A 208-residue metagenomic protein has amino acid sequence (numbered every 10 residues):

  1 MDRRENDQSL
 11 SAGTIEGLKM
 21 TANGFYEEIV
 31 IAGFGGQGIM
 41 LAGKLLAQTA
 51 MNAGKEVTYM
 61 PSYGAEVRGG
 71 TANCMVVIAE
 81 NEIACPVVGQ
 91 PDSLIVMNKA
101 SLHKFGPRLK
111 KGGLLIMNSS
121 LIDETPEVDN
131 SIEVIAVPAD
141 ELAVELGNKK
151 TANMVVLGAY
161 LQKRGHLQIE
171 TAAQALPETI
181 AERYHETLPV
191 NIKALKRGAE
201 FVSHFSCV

Functional and structural regions predicted by a protein language model:
D2-V208: Active-site cofactor/cluster-binding pocket
